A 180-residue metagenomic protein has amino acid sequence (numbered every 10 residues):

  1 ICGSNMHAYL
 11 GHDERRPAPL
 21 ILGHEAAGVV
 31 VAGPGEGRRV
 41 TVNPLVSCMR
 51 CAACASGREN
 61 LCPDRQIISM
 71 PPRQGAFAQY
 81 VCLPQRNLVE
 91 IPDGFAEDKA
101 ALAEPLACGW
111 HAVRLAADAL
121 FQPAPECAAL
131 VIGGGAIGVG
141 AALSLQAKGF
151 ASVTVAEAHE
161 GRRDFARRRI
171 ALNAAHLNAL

Functional and structural regions predicted by a protein language model:
I1, E25, R38-R39, A53 (+4 more regions): Residue-level marker of beta-strand positions
S4-Y9: Cytochrome P450 core scaffold surrounding the K-helix E-X-X-R motif and the conserved "meander" helix-loop region
L10-D13, A136: Short glycine/proline- and charge-enriched loop/turn segments that cap or connect secondary-structure elements
H12-A52, P92-G94: Glycine-rich beta-strand-centered segment in the early N-terminal region that forms part of a ligand/cofactor-binding
C48-A129: NAD(P)H dinucleotide-binding glycine-rich loop of Rossmann-like/cofactor-binding domains, especially the beta1-alpha1
F95-L177: Mid-domain Rossmann-like dinucleotide-binding core that forms the NAD(H)/NADP(H) cofactor-binding site
